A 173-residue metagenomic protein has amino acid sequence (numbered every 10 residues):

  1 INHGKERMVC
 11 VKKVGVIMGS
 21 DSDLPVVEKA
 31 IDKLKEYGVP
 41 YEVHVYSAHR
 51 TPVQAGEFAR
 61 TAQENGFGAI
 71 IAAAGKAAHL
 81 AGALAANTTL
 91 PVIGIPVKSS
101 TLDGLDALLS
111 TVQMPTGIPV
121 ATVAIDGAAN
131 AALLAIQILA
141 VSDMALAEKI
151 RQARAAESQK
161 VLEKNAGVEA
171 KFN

Functional and structural regions predicted by a protein language model:
I1-C10: Short, Lys/Arg-enriched N-terminal segments with co-localized hydrophobic residues within the first ~10-30 amino acids
K12, V53, K76, V168-N173: Acidic, glycine/proline-rich low-complexity segments that act as flexible tails and inter-domain linkers
K12-R50: Glycine-rich phosphate/diphosphate-binding loop of Rossmann-like nucleotide-binding domains
M18-P25, K29, L105-N173: C-terminal binding/interaction regions
D23-V27, T51-A55, A74-A83, L102-L105 (+1 more regions): Short glycine/serine/threonine-rich phosphate/pyrophosphate-binding segments that cradle anionic phosphate groups
V43-E64: N-terminal beta-loop-helix "entrance" segment that forms/cooperates in small-molecule cofactor or anionic ligand
F58-P96: Glycine-rich phosphate-binding loop
L80, A85-A121: Long, charge-patterned amphipathic alpha-helical coiled-coil/hairpin "stalk" segments used as oligomerization
